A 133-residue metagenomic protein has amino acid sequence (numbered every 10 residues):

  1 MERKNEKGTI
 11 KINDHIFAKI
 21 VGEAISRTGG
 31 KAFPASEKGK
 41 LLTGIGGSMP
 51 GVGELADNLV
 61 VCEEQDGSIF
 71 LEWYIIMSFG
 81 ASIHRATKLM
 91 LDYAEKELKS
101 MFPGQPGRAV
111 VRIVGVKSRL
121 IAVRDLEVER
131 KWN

Functional and structural regions predicted by a protein language model:
M1-G30: N-terminal catalytic cores of peptidoglycan-degrading enzymes
E2-N5, G53, R112-N133: Polar/charged, Gly/Pro-rich intrinsically disordered segments
T28-P34, M49-L55, K99-P106: Short secondary-structure junctions
P34-I75, R112-S118: Short edge beta-strands and adjacent turn/loop segments
M77-I83: A generic structural motif
I83-P106: Short, non-transmembrane amphipathic alpha-helical segments
